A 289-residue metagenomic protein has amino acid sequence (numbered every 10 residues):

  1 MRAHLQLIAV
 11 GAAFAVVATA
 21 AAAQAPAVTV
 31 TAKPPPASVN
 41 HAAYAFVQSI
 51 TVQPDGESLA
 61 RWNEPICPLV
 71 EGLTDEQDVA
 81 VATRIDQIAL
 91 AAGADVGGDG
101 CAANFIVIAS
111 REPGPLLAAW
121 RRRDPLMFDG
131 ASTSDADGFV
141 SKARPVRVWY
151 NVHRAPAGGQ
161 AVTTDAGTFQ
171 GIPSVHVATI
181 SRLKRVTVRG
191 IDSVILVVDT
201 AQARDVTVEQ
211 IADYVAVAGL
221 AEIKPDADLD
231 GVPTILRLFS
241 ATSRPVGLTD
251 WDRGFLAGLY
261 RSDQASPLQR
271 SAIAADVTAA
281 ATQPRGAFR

Functional and structural regions predicted by a protein language model:
M1-A12: Bacterial N-terminal signal peptides that target proteins for export
A12-A13, Q24-P26: Generic short amphipathic/hydrophobic targeting helices enriched at N-termini, encompassing Sec-type signal peptides
V16-A20: N-terminal signal peptide c-region/cleavage motif recognized by signal peptidases
P26-P35: N-terminal secretion/transport leader regions
A27-V28, S58-L73: Acidic/histidine-rich, surface-exposed loop or edge segments in extracytoplasmic proteins
A37-W62: Compositionally biased P/S/T/G-rich terminal and signal peptide-adjacent segments that lie outside catalytic cores
N40, L69-R84, G93-R289: Long, folded non-catalytic interaction modules
F46-P54, Q87-A94, S181: N-terminal post-signal-peptidase region of extra-cytosolic proteins
